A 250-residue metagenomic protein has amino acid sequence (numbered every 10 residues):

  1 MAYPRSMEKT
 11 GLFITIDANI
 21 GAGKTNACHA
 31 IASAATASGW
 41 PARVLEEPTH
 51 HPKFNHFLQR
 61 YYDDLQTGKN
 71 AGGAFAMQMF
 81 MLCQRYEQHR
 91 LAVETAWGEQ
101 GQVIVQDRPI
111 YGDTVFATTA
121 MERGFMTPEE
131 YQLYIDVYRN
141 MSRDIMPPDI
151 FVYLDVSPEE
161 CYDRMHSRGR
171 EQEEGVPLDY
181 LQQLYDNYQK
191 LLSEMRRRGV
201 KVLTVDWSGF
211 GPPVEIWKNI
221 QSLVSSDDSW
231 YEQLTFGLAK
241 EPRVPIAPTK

Functional and structural regions predicted by a protein language model:
A2-P4, Y162-K250: NTP-dependent small-molecule kinase module
P4-G11: Phosphate-binding P-loop
K9, T25-E99: N-terminal phosphate/diphosphate-binding loop that engages ATP/GTP or pyrophosphate donors across diverse enzyme folds
I14-I16: Hydrophobic anchor at the beta1->P-loop junction of P-loop NTPases
N19: P-loop (Walker A) phosphate-binding loop of NTP-binding proteins
A22: ATP-binding Walker
G72-I145: Glycine-rich phosphate-binding loop used to anchor ATP phosphates in small-molecule kinases, encompassing both
D113-D186: A glycine- and Lys/Arg-enriched "phosphate-lid" helix/loop adjacent to the NTP-binding pocket of small-molecule kinases
